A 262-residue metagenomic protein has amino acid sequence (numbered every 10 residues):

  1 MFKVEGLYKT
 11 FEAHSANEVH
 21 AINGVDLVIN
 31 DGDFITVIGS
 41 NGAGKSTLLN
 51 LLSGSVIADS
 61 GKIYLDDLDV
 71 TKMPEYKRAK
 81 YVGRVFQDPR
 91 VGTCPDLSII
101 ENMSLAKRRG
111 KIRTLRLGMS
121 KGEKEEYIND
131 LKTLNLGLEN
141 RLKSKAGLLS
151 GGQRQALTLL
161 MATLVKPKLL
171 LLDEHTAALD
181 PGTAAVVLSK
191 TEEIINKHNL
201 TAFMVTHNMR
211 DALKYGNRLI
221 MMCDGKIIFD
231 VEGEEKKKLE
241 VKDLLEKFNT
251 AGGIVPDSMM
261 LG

Functional and structural regions predicted by a protein language model:
M1, T10-G24, P74: A short, flexible loop at the N-terminus of ABC-type nucleotide-binding domains that lies
I38-S40: The feature captures the beta-strand-to-loop junction immediately N-terminal to the Walker
S53: Helix-to-loop junction immediately C-terminal to a conserved catalytic motif
G61-L68, F229-V231: Conserved ABC transporter NBD signature motif
D69-G83, V91, R113-R116, S120 (+1 more regions): ABC ATPase NBD coupling module
T206-H207: H-loop/switch region of ABC-family ATPase nucleotide-binding domains
K226-T250: Conserved beta-strand-loop-alpha-helix hinge in the C-terminal portion of ABC ATPase nucleotide-binding domains
